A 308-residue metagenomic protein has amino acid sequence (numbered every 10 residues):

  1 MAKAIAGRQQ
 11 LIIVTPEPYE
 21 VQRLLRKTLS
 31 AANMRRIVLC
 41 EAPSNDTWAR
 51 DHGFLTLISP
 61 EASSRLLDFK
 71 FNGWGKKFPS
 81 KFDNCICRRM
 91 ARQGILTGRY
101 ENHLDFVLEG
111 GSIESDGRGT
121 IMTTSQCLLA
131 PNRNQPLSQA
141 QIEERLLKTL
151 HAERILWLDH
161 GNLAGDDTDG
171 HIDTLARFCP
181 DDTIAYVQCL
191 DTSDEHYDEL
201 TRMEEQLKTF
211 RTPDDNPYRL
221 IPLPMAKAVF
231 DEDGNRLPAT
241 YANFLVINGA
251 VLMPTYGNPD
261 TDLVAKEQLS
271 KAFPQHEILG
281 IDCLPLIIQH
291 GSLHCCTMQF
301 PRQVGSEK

Functional and structural regions predicted by a protein language model:
M1-K308: The feature marks the mature, well-folded catalytic cores of soluble enzymes
